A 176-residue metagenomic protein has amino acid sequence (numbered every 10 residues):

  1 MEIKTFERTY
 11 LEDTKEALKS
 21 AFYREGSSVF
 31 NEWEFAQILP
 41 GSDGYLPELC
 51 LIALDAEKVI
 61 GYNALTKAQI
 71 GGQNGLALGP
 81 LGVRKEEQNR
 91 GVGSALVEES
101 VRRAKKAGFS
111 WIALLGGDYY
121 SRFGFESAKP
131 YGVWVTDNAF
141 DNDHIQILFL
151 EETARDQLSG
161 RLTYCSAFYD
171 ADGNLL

Functional and structural regions predicted by a protein language model:
M1-T14: A short beta-loop-alpha structural element at the N-terminal edge of CoA-dependent acyl/N-acetyltransferase catalytic
L11, K15-A64: Active-site rim helix/loop that mediates acceptor-substrate recognition in acyltransferases
A56-E57, E86, F149-A154: Short loop segments at secondary-structure junctions
A68-L78, Q88: A conserved beta-turn-beta hairpin within the catalytic core of GNAT-like acetyltransferases that forms part
L78, V83, N89-R102: Conserved acetyl-CoA-binding loop-helix of GNAT-fold acetyltransferases
G79, L115-G116: A secondary-structure boundary/capping signal
V97, R102-L115: Conserved GNAT acetyl-CoA-binding A-motif
G117-L176: Terminal substrate-recognition subdomain of acyl/acetyltransferases
